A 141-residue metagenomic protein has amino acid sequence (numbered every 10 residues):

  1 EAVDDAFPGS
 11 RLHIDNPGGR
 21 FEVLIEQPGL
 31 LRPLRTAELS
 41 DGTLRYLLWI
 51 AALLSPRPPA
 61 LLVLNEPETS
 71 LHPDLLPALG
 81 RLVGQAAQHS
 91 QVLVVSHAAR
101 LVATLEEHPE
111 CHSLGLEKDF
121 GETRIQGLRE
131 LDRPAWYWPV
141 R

Functional and structural regions predicted by a protein language model:
E1-Y46, I50-L54: Phosphate-coordinating catalytic segments in nucleotide- and nucleic-acid-processing enzymes
G9, R20, L44, P59 (+2 more regions): Active-site lining segments that contact anionic ligands and/or coordinate catalytic metals
G42-L44, W49, H72, I125-L128: Gly/Ser/Thr-rich active-site loops/lids in small-molecule metabolic enzymes that frequently grip phosphoryl groups
P58-L61, H72, Q88-L93: Loop/turn-to-beta-strand initiation segments
N65-E66: Walker B catalytic acidic pair
T69-P73, P77: Conserved D-loop-proximal element of ABC-family nucleotide-binding domains
P77-R141: C-terminal lobe/lid and adjacent interdomain/linker elements of RecA-like ASCE P-loop ATPase modules
